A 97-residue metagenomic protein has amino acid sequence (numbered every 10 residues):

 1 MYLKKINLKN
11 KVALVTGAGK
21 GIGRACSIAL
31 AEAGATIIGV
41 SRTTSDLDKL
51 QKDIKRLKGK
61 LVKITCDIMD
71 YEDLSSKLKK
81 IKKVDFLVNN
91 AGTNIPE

Functional and structural regions predicted by a protein language model:
M1-K11: Flexible N-terminal pre-Rossmann segment of NAD(P)-dependent oxidoreductases
V12, G19-G21: Conserved glycine-rich cofactor-binding loop
V15-T16, N89-N90: Structural signature of the Rossmann-like NAD(P)-dependent dehydrogenase/reductase core
L30: Aromatic pocket-lining residues of Rossmann-like dinucleotide-binding sites
A35-K49: Conserved glycine-rich Rossmann-like NAD(P)H-binding loop of the short-chain dehydrogenase/reductase
S45, T65-S76: The beta1-alpha1 cofactor-binding region of Rossmann-like NAD(H)/NADP(H)-dependent oxidoreductases
D85-F86: Conserved catalytic-site loops of classical short-chain dehydrogenases/reductases
A91-I95: Conserved NAD(P)H cofactor-binding loop of Rossmann-fold oxidoreductase domains
